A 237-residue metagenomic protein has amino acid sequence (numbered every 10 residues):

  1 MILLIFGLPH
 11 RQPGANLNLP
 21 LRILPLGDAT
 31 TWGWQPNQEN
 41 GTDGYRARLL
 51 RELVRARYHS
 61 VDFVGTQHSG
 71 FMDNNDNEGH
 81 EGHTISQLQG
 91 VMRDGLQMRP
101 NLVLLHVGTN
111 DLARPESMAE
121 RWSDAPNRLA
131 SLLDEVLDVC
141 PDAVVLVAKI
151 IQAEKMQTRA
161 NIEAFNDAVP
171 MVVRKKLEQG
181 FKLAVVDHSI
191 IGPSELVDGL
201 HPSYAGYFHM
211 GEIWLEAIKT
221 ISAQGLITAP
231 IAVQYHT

Functional and structural regions predicted by a protein language model:
M1-R11: Fungal secretory targeting signals
N18-I23, A56-D62, M98-V103, C140-L146 (+1 more regions): Loop/turn elements at helix/coil->beta-strand transitions in domains of secreted/extracellular proteins
L24, T30-N127, A160-D167: Conserved SGNH/GDSL esterase-like catalytic core that processes O-acyl groups on lipids and polysaccharides
L26, D198-T237: Histidine-centered active-site loop/cap adjacent to the catalytic His in serine esterases/O-acetyl transfer systems
A29, R48-A56, D94-G95, L132-V139 (+2 more regions): Structured segments of extracytoplasmic/periplasmic soluble domains in secreted or envelope-associated proteins
Q67-E81, V185, S189-I190, S194-P202: Divalent cation-coordinating acidic motifs and surrounding scaffolds that mediate Ca2+/Mg2+/Mn2+/Zn2+-dependent binding
H106-N110, L133-F165, V186-S189: Active-site segments of SGNH/GDSL-like serine hydrolases that catalyze O-acetyl group transfer/hydrolysis on lipids
Q152-D187, L200, Y204-I213: Substrate-gating cap/lid alpha-helix
